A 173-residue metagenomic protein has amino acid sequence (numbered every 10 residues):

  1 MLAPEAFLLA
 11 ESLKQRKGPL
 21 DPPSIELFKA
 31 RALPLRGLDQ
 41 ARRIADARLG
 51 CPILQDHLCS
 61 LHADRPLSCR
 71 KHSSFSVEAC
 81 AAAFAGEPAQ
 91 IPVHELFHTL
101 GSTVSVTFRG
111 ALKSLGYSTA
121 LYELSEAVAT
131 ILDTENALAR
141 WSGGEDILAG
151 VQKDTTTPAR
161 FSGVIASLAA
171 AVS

Functional and structural regions predicted by a protein language model:
M1-S173: Short loop/turn segments that flank or connect secondary-structure elements
